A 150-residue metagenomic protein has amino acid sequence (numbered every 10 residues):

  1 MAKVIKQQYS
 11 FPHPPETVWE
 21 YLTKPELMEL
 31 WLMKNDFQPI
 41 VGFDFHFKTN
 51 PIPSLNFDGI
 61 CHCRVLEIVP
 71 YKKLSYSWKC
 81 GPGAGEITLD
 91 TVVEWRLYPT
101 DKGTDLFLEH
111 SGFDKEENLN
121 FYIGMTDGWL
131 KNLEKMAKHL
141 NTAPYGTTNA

Functional and structural regions predicted by a protein language model:
M1-P15: Terminal, regulation- and interaction-focused segments at domain boundaries
K6, E26-I60, N149-A150: Short beta-edge strand/loop motif at the mouth of beta-sheet-based domains
Q8-P12, Q38, H46, R64 (+1 more regions): Generic structural detector for well-ordered beta-strands
Y21-L22, I68: Conserved catalytic core of Hanks-type protein kinase domains
D36, L55-D101, S111: Hydrophobic-ligand binding "helix-grip"
F45-F47, K73-S77, L106-L108: Short hydrophobic/aromatic-rich beta-strand segments that constitute the beta-sheet cores of beta-sandwich/beta-barrel
G112-A150: A conserved amphipathic terminal alpha-helix motif
